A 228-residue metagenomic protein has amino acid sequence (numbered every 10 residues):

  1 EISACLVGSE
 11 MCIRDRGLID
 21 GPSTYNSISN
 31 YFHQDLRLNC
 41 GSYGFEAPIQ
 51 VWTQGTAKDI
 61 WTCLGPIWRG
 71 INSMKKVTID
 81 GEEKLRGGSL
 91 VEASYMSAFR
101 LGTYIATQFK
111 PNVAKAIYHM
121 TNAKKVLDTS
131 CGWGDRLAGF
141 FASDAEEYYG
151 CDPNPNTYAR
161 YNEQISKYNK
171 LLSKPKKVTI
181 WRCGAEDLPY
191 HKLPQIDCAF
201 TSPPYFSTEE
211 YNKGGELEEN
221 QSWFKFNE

Functional and structural regions predicted by a protein language model:
I2-I13: Short, small-residue-biased leader/transition segments that mark boundaries at the very start of proteins
V7, S143, P194: Structured loop/turn residues at beta-strand edges in well-structured enzyme cores
R16-S94: Non-catalytic substrate-recognition/targeting regions of SAM-dependent transferases
K75-L90, N169-P175, L217-F224: Intrinsically disordered, low-complexity coil segments
F99-N112: Conserved SAM-binding loop and adjacent beta-strand
V113-Y190, C198: Conserved S-adenosyl-L-methionine
I196-E228: Mobile active-site "lid"/loop adjacent to the S-adenosyl-L-methionine
